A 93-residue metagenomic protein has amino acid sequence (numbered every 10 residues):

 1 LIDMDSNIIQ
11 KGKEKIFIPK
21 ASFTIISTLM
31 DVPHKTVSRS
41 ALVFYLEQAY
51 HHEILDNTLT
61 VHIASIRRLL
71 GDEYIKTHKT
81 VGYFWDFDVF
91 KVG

Functional and structural regions predicted by a protein language model:
L1-T24, F84-G93: A structural micro-motif at secondary-structure boundaries
M4, V32, T80: A conserved catalytic-core signature of glycosyltransferases
K13-I18, T24-V61, R68, E73: Positively charged, aromatic-enriched patches within helix-turn-helix-type DNA-binding elements, predominantly
T77-W85: A beta-hairpin/wing motif
